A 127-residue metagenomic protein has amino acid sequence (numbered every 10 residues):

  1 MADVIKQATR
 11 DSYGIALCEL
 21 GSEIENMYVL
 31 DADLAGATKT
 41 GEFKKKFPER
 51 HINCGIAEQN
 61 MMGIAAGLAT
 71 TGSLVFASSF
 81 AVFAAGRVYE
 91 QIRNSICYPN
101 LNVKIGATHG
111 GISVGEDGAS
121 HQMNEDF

Functional and structural regions predicted by a protein language model:
M1-F127: Thiamine diphosphate
